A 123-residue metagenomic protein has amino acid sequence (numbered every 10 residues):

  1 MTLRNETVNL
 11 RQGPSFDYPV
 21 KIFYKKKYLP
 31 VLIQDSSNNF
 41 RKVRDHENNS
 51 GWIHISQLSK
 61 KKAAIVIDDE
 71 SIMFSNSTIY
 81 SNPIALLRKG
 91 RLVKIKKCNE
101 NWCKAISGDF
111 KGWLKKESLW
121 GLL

Functional and structural regions predicted by a protein language model:
M1-Q12, F23-K27, Q34-D109, K116-L123: SH3-family beta-barrel domains
F16: Solvent-exposed hydroxyl-ligand-binding patches built from regularly spaced Ser/Thr and small hydrophobics
